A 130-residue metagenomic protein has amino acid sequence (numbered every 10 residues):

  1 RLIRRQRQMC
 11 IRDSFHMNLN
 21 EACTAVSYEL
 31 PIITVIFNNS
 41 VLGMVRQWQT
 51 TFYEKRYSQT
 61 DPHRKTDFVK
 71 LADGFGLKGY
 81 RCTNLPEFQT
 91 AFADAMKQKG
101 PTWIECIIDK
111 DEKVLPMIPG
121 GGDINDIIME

Functional and structural regions predicted by a protein language model:
R1-I11: Single conserved hydrophobic/aromatic residue that forms the stacking wall/gate of nucleotide- or nucleobase-binding
S14-E21: Short glycine/serine/threonine-rich phosphate/pyrophosphate-binding segments that cradle anionic phosphate groups
A22-C23, M44-F52: Active-site-proximal loop->helix
V26, T50-E54, Q98-K99, G121-D123: Short, hinge-like loop/turn segments at secondary-structure boundaries
S27-M44: A glycine-rich helix N-cap at a beta->alpha junction
T50-A91: Conserved thiamine diphosphate
L85, T90-E130: Glycine/aspartate-rich loop-and-adjacent alpha/beta segment that forms the canonical ThDP
